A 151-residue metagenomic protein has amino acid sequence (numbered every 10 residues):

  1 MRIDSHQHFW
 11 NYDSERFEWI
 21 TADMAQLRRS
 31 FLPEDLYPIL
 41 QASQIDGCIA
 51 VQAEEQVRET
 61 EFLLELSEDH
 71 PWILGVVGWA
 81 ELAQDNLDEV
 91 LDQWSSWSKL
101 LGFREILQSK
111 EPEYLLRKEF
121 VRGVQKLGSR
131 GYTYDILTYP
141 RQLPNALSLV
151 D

Functional and structural regions predicted by a protein language model:
M1-S67: An N-terminally biased module of ancient metal coordination in phosphate/nucleic-acid-related enzymes
T60-Q142, S148-V150: Active-site gating/metal-coordination segments in enzymes
